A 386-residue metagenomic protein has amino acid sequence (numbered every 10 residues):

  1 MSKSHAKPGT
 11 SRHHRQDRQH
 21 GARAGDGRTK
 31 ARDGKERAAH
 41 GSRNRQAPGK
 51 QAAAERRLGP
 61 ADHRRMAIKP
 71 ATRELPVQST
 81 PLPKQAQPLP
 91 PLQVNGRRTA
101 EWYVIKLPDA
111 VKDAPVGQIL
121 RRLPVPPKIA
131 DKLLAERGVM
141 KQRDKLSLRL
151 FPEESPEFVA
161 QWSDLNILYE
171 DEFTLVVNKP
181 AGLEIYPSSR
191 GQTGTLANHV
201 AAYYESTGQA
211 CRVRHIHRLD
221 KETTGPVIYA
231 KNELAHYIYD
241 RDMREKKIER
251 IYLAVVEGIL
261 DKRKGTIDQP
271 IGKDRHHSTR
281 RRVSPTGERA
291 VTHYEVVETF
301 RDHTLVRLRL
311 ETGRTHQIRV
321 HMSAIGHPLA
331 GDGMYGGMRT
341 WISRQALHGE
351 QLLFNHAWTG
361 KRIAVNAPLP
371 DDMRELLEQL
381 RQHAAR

Functional and structural regions predicted by a protein language model:
S2-K264, G272, R374-E375, Q379: RNA pseudouridine synthases
R98-T99, A160-S163, S284-T292, A346-L347: Short coil-to-beta-strand transition motifs
W162-S163, D171, L329-G333, W358: Edge beta-strands of extracellular beta-sandwich domains
S163, H215, V256, R263 (+5 more regions): Glycine-rich, flexible loop/turn motifs
I167, V256, H293-V296, L329: Conserved hydrophobic positions within beta-strands
Q209, H215-D240, E249, Q269-I325 (+1 more regions): The conserved catalytic core of RNA pseudouridine synthases
R282, A330-R339: Short, surface-exposed loop/helix-turn segments at secondary-structure junctions that function as lids/hinges flanking
M338-W341, E350-Q351: Short glycine-rich, acidic/polar surface loops and turns
